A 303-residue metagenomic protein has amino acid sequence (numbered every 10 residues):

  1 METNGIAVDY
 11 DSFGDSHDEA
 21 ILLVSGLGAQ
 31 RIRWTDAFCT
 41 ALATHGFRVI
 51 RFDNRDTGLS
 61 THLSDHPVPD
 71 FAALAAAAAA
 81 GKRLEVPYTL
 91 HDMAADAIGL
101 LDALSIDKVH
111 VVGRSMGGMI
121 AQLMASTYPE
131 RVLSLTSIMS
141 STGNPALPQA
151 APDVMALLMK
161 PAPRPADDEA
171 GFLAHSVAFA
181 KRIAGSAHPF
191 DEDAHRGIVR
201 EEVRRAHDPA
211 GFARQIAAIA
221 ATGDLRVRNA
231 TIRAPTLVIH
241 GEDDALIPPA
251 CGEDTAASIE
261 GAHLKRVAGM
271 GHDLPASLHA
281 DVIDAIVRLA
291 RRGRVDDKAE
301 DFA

Functional and structural regions predicted by a protein language model:
I6-A80: Conserved HGGG/HGGXW glycine-rich cap/lid loop of the alpha/beta-hydrolase fold
D53-T57, S141, M270: Short beta-to-alpha linker loops that shape the active-site pocket of alpha/beta-hydrolase fold enzymes
A79, L84-P87, H91-V109: Conserved acidic catalytic loop of the alpha/beta-hydrolase fold
D107-Q149: Conserved hydrolase catalytic core segment
A150-V227, A234, D254: Alpha/beta-hydrolase
I232, V238-H240: Short beta-strand/loop motif that positions the catalytic acidic residue of the alpha/beta-hydrolase fold
D243-I247: Acidic catalytic loop of the alpha/beta-hydrolase fold
A262-A303: Catalytic active-site module of serine/aspartate enzymes centered on a nucleophile-bearing elbow/loop
